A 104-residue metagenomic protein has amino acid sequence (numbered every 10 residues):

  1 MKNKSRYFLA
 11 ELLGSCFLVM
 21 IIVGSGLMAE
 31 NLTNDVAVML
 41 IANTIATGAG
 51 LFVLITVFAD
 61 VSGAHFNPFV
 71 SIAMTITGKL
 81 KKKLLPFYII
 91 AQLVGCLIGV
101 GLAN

Functional and structural regions predicted by a protein language model:
M1-N104: Membrane-interface helix-loop junctions and terminal tails of multi-pass membrane proteins
